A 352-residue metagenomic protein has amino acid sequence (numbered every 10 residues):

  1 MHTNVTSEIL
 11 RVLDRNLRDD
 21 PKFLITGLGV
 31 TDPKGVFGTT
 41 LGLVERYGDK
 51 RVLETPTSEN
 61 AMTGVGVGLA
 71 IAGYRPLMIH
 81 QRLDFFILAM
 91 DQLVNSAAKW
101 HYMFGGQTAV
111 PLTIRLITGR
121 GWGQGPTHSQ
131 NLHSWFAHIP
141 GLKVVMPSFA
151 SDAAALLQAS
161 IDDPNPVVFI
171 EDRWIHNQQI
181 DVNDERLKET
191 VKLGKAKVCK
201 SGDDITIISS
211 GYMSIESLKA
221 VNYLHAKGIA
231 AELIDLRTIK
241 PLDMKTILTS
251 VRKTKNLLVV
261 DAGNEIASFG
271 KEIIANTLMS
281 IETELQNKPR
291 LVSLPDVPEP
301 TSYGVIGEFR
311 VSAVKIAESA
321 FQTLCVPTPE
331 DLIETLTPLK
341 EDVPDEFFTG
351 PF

Functional and structural regions predicted by a protein language model:
M1-P166, I170, I175, L336-F352: Thiamine diphosphate
S7, V30, F37-R46, E59 (+2 more regions): Thiamine diphosphate
